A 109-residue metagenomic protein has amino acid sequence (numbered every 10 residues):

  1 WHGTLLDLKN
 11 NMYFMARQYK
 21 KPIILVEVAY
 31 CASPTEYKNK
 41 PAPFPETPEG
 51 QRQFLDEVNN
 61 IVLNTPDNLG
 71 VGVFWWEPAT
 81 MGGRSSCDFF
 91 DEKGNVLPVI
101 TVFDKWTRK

Functional and structural regions predicted by a protein language model:
W1-P41, F89: Noncatalytic carbohydrate-binding groove/subsite architecture in carbohydrate-active enzymes
F14, S33-E57, I61-K109: Aromatic-rich peripheral "rim/lid" segments of glycoside hydrolase catalytic domains that contact and position glycan
